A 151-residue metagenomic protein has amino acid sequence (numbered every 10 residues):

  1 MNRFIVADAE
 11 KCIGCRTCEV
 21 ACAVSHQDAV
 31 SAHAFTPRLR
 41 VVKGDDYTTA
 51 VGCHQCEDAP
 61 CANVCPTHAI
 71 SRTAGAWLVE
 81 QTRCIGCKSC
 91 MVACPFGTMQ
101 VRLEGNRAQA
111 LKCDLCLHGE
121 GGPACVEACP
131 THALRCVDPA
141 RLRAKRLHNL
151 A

Functional and structural regions predicted by a protein language model:
M1-N2, D28-N63, T67, Q81-A151: Flanking helices and flexible, charged tails adjoining ferredoxin-like Fe-S electron-transfer domains in multi-subunit
N2-C12: Immediate flanking context of iron-sulfur cluster ligation sites
D8, V79-E80: Thr-Gly-centered strand-to-loop micro-motif
I13-S25, V30, L39: A positional/architectural concept
T17, L78, Q100: Short, flexible micro-motifs
S71-L78: Mid-length scaffold segments of soluble, non-membrane domains
